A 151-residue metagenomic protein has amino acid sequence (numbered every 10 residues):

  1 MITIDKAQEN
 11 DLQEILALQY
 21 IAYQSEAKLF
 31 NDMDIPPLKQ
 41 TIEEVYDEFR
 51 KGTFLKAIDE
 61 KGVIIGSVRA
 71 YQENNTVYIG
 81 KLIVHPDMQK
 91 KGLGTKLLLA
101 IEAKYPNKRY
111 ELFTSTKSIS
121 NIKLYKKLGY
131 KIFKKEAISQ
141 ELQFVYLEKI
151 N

Functional and structural regions predicted by a protein language model:
T3-A17: A short beta-loop-alpha structural element at the N-terminal edge of CoA-dependent acyl/N-acetyltransferase catalytic
L16-V45: Conserved GNAT-fold acetyl-CoA-binding loop/helix
E43-K56: A short helix-loop-beta-strand connector motif used in the catalytic cores of GNAT acetyltransferases and, in some
K56, V63-Y71, Y78-I83: Conserved beta-strand in the GNAT
K81-V84, K90-A103, K123, K127: Conserved acetyl-CoA-binding loop-helix of GNAT-fold acetyltransferases
L98, S118-N121, I138-F144: Short glycine/proline-centered loop/turn elements that form peptide/ligand docking sites
K104-T116: Conserved GNAT acetyl-CoA-binding A-motif
K126-K135: Conserved acetyl-CoA-binding loop of GNAT-fold acetyltransferases
